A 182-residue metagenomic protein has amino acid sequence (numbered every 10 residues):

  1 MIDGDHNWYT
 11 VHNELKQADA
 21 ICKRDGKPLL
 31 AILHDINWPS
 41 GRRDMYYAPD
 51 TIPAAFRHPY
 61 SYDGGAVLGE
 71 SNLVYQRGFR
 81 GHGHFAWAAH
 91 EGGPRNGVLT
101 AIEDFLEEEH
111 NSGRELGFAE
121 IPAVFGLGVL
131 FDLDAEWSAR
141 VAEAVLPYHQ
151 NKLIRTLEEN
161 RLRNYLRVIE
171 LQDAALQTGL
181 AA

Functional and structural regions predicted by a protein language model:
D3-D5: Switch II (G3) loop of P-loop NTPases
W8-S138, A142, L146-L162, L166-E170 (+2 more regions): C-terminal substrate-binding/active-site "lid" region of AdoMet-derived donor-dependent transferases
